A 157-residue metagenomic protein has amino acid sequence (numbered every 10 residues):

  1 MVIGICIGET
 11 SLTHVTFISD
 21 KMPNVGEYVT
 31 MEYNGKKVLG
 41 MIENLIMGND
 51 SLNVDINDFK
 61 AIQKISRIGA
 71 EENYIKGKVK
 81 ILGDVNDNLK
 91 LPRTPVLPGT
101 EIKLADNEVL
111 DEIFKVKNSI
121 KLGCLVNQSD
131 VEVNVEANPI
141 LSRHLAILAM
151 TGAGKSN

Functional and structural regions predicted by a protein language model:
M1-L110: Long, basic/Gly/Ser/Thr-rich N-terminal segments that mediate initial subcellular attachment or targeting
I5-G8, I68-E71, G123-N127, E136-P139: Replace "in large, NTP-powered and nucleic-acid-processing enzymes" with "in large, NTP-powered factors and other
I18, N134-E136: Generic structural detector for well-ordered beta-strands
L110-V133: N-terminal pre-Walker A segment at the start of P-loop NTPase domains
I147: Hydrophobic anchor at the beta1->P-loop junction of P-loop NTPases
T151: The conserved Walker
K155: Conserved lysine of the Walker
